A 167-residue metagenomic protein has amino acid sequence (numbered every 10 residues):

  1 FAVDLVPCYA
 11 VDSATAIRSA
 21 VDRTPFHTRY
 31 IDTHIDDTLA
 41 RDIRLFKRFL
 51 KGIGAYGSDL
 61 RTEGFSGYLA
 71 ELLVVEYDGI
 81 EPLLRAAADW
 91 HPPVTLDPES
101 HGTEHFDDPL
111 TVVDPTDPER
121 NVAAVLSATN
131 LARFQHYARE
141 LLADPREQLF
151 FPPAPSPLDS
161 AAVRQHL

Functional and structural regions predicted by a protein language model:
F1-S13: Conserved catalytic core of two-metal-ion nucleotidyltransferases
P7-Y9, R18-V21: Extracellular/luminal beta-rich ligand-recognition and adhesion surfaces characterized by aromatic-Gly/Pro-enriched
D12-A16, G67: Short, well-ordered, mixed-charge alpha-helical segments that flank or form enzyme active sites
S19-T33: Intrinsically disordered, low-complexity terminal tails enriched in acidic/polar residues
T38, I43-L167: Conserved nucleotidyltransferase catalytic core and NTase-mimicking acidic/glycine-rich helix/loop elements in nucleic
